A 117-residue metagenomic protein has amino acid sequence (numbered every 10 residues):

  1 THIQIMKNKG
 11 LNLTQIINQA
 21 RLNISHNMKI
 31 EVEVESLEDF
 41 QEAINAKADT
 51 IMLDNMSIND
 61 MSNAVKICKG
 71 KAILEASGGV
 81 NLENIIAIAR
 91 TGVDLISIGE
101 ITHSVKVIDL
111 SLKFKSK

Functional and structural regions predicted by a protein language model:
T1-K9, V32, C68-L74, V93-I96 (+1 more regions): Hydrophobic transmembrane alpha-helix bundles
H2-D60: Glycine- and Gly-Pro-enriched alpha-helical subdomains that act as flexible, kink-prone "lid/hinge" or packing modules
I3, D54, G78, G99 (+1 more regions): Flexible, active-site-adjacent loop/turn segments at secondary-structure boundaries
L22-E31, A64-S77: Short beta-strand/loop segments at the ligand-binding rim of alpha/beta enzyme cores
L37-K47, M56-K66, L74, V80-I98: Catalytic cores of alpha/beta
V65-K69, I86-T91, I98-K117: C-terminal helical cap(s) of enzyme catalytic domains, especially alpha/beta-barrels
